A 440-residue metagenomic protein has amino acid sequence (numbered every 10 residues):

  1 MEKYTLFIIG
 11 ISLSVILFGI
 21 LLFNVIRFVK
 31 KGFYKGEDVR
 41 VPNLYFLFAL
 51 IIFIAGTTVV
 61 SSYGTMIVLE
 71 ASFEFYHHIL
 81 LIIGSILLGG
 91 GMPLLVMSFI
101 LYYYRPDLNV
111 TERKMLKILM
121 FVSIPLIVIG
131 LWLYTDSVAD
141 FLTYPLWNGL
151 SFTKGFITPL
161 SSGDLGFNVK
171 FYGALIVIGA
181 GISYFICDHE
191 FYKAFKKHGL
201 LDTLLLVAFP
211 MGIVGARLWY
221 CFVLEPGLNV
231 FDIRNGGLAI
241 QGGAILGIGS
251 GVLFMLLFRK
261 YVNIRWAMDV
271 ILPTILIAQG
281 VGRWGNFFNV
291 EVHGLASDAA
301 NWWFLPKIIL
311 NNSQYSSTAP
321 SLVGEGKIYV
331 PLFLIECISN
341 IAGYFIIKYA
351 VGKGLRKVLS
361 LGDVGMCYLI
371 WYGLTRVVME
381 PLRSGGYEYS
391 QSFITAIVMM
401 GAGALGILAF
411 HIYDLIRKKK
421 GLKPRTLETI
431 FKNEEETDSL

Functional and structural regions predicted by a protein language model:
M1-L440: A feature for loop-to-transmembrane-helix boundaries and adjacent hydrophobic helices in multi-pass integral membrane
